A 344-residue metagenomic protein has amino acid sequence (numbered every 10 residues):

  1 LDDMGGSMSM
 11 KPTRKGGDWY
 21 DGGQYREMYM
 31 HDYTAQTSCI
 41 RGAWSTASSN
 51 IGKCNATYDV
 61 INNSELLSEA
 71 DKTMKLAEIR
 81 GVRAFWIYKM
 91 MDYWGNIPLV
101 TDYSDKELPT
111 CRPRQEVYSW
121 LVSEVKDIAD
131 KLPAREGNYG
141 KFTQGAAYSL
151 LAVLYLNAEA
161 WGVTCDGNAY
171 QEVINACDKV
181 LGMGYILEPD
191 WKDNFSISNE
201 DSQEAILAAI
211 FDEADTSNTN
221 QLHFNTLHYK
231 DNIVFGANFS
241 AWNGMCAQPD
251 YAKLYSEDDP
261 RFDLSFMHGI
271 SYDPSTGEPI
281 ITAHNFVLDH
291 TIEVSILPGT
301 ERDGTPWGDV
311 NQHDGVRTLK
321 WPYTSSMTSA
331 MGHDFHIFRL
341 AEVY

Functional and structural regions predicted by a protein language model:
L1-D21, Y25, Y58, K126-D127 (+1 more regions): An aromatic- and glycine-enriched ligand-binding surface/loop that stacks and positions planar moieties
G17-W94, L108-S119, V125-Y139, T305 (+2 more regions): Conserved, well-structured interaction surfaces
Y58, P98-V100, A205-A209, R339-E342: Structural recognition of the beta-strand scaffold that forms the well-ordered cores of secreted hydrolase catalytic
M91-Y93, P98, E136, N157-T164: Short coil/turn linking the two alpha-helices of tandem helical-hairpin repeats
L99-D105, Y148-L150: Short, conserved phosphate-binding/catalytic loop or strand-edge motifs used in phosphoryl-/nucleotidyl-transfer
H268-Y344: C-terminal substrate/ligand-recognition segments
